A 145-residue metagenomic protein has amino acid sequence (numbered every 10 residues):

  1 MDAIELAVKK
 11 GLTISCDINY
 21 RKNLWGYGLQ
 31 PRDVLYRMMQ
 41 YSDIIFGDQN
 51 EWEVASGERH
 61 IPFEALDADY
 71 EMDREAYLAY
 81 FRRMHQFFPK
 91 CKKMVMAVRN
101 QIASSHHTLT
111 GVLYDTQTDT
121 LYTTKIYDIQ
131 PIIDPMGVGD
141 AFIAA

Functional and structural regions predicted by a protein language model:
M1-G11, D33-Y41: Catalytic-core regions built around general acid/base machinery
L6-T13, F88-K92: A short helix->loop->beta-strand "cap" motif at the edges of active sites that frequently abuts
L12, I18-K22: Active-site segments of SGNH/GDSL-like serine hydrolases that catalyze O-acetyl group transfer/hydrolysis on lipids
I14-S15, F46: Hydrophobic beta-strand scaffold residues
L24-T120: Conserved phosphate/ATP/ADP-binding segment of small-molecule kinases
D119-P131: Glycine/charged-rich beta-loop-alpha catalytic/anionic-binding loops adjacent to active sites
I132-A145: Short, small-residue alpha-helix embedded
